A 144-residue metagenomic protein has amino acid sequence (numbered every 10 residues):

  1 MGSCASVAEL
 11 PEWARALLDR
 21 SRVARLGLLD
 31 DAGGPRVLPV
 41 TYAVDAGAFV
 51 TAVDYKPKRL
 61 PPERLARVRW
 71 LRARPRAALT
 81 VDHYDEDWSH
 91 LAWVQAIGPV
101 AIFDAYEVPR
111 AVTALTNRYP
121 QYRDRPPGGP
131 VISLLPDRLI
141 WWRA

Functional and structural regions predicted by a protein language model:
M1-E12, P62, A78, H83-A144: Charged, gly/pro-rich active-site loop segments
A14-R15, L65-V68: Short amphipathic alpha-helical segments and helix-helix/interface helices
L17-R20: Short proline/glycine- and basic residue-enriched helix-capping loop/turn segments at helix->loop/beta transitions
R22-R59, L79-D82: Short beta-strand segments
L29, V40-A43, R74, I97 (+2 more regions): Surface-exposed loop/turn and secondary-structure junction residues enriched for glycine/proline
D54-L65, R74, D85-D87: Short, charged helix-to-loop "capping" segments that act as catalytic/coupling loops
